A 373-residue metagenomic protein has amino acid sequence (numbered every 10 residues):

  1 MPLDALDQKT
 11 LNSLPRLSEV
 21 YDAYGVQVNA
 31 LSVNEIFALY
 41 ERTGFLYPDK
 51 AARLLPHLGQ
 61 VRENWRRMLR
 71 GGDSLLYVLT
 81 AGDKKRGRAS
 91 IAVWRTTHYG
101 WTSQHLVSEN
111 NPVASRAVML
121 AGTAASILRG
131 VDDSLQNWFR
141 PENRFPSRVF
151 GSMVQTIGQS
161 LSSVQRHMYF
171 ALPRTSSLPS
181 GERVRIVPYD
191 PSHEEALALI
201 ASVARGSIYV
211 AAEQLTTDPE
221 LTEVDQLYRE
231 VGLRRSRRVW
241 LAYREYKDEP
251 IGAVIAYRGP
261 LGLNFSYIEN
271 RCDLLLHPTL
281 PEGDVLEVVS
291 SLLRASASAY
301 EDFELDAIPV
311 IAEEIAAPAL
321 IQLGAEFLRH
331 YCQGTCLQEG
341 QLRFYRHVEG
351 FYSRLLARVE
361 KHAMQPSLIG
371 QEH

Functional and structural regions predicted by a protein language model:
M1-Y24, S126-R129, A299-Y300, A317 (+1 more regions): Structured alpha-helical
S13-E63, P179-E220: Short amphipathic alpha-helix that is part of the acyltransferase structural core
P15-Y21, N270-D273, S290-R294, G350-R354 (+1 more regions): Short intrinsically disordered coil segments
E41-S103, R205-R271: A conserved beta-strand-loop-helix scaffold within acyl/acetyltransferase catalytic domains
N64, Y77, T175-T217, D225-R229 (+2 more regions): A cross-taxonomic marker for long C-terminal extensions/tails that follow the last structured domain
R86-A89, W94-L161, G259-L328: Acyl-donor binding region in acyl/amide transferases
T156-R174, L328-L342: Conserved catalytic-core motifs of GNAT/GCN5-like acyltransferases
L323-H373: C-terminal functional modules
